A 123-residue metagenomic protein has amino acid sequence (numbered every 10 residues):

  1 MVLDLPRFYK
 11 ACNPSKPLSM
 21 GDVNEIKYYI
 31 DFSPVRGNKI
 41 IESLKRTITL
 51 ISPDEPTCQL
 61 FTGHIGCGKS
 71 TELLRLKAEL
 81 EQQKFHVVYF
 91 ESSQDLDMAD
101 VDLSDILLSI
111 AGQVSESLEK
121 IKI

Functional and structural regions predicted by a protein language model:
M1-V88, S93: Walker A/P-loop-proximal flanking segment of P-loop NTPase domains
Q83-I123: P-loop NTPase motor core
